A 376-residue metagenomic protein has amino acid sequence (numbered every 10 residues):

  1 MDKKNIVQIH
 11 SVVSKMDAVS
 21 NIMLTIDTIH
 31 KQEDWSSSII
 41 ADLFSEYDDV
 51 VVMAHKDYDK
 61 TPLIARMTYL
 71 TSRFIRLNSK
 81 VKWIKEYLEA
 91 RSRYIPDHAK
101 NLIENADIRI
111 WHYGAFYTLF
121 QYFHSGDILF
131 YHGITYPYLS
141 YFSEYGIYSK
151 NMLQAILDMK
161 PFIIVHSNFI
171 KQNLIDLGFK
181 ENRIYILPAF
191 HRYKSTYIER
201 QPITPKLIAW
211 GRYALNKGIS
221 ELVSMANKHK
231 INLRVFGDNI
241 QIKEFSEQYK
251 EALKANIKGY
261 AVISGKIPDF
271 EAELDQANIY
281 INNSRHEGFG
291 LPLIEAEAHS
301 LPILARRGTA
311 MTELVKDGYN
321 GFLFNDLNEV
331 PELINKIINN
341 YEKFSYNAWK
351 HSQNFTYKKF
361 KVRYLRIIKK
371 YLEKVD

Functional and structural regions predicted by a protein language model:
D17, K31-W35, N339-V375: A charged, aromatic-enriched C-terminal amphipathic alpha-helix characteristic of glycosyltransferases across folds
H98-I103, F142-I163: Membrane-proximal helix-turn-helix segments that form the acceptor-binding/catalytic region of lipid-linked
I108-W111, F120-Y141, I164: Active-site proximal beta-strand in glycosyltransferases
I170-D176, R234-Y260: Short, structured helix-loop element that forms part of the nucleotide-activated donor/catalytic region
E199-K217, V223-K228, R234: Conserved donor-binding/catalytic core segment of Leloir-type glycosyltransferases
R285: Aromatic "clamp/platform" in nucleotide-sugar-dependent glycosyltransferases that forms part of the donor/acceptor
P302-A305: Short hydrophobic beta-strand element within catalytic cores of glycosyltransferases and related nucleotide-activated
D317-N328, N335-Y341: Conserved acidic donor-binding segment of nucleotide-sugar-dependent glycosyltransferases
